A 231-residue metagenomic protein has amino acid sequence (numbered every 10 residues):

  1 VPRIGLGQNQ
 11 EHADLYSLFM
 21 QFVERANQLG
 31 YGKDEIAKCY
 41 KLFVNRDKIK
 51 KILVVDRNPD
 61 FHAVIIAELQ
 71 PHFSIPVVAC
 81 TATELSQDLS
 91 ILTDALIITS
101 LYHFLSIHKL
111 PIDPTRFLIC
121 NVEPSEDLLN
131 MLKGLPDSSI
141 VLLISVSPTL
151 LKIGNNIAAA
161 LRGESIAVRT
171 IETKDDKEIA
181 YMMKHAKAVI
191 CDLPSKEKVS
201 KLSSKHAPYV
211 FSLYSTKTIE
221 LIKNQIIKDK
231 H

Functional and structural regions predicted by a protein language model:
V1-L53, F61: HTH-adjacent hinge/linker in prokaryotic transcriptional regulators
L53-H231: C-terminal regulatory/effector modules of DNA-binding transcriptional regulators
